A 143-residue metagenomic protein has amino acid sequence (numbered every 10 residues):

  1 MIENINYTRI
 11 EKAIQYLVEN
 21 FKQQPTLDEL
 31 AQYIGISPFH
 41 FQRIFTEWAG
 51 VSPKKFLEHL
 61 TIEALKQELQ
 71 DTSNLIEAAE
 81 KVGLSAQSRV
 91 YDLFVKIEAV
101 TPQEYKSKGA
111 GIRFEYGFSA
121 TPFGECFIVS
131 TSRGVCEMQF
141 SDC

Functional and structural regions predicted by a protein language model:
M1-E11: Short, charge-enriched, intrinsically disordered boundary segments that mark the beginning of a structured element
M1-I2, Q24-L57, K81-I97: Basic/polar phosphate-binding segments, predominantly the helix-turn-helix DNA-binding elements of transcriptional
N4-N6, L57-K66, E104-F114: Short, basic, alpha-helical segments at the C-terminal edge of helix-turn-helix-like DNA-binding modules
K12-P25, F45, K66-N74: Basic, amphipathic alpha-helical hairpins
I14, V18, Q32, G50 (+2 more regions): Residues within alpha-helical segments
Q15, Q70-D71, L75-C143: Low-complexity, small/basic-enriched stretches that occur predominantly at protein N-termini or linker tails
